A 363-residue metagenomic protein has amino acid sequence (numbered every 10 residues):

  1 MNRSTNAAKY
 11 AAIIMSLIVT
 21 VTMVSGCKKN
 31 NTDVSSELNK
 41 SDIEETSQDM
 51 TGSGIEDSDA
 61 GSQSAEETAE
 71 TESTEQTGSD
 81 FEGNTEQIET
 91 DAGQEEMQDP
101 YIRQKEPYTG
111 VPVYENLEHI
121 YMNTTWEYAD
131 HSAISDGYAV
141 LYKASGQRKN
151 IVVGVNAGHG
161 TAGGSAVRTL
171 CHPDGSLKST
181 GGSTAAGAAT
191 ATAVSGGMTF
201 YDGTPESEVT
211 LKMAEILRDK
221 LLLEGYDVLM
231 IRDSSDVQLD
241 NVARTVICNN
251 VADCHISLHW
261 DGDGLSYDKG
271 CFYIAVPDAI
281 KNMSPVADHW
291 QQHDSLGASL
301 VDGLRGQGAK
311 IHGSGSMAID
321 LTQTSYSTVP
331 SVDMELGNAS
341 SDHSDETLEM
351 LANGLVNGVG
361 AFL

Functional and structural regions predicted by a protein language model:
N2-L363: Catalytic-site microenvironment of enzymes that process N-acetyl-hexosamine-containing cell-wall polysaccharides
